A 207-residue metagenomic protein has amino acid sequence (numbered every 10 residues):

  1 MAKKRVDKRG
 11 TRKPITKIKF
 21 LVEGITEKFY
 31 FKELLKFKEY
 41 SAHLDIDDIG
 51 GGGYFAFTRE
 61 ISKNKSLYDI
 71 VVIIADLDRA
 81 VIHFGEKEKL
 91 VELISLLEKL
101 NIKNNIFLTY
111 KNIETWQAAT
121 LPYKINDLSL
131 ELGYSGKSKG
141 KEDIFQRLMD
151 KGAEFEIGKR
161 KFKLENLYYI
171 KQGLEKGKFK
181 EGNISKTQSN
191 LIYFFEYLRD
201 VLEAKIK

Functional and structural regions predicted by a protein language model:
A2-K17, K28, E33-L44, T58-V72 (+1 more regions): C-terminal accessory helical subdomains adjacent to catalytic cores in phosphodiester- and nucleotide-handling enzymes
K19-E23: Short hydrophobic beta-strand that contains or immediately precedes a catalytic carboxylate
L44-G53: Short beta->alpha junction loops
